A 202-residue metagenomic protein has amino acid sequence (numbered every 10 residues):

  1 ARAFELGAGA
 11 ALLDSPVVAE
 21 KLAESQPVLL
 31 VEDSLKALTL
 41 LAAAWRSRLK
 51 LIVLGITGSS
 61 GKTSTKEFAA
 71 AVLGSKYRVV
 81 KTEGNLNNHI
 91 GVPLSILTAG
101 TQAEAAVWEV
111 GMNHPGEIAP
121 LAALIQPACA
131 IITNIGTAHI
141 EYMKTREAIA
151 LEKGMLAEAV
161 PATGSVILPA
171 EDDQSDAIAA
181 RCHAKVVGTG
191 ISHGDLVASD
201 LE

Functional and structural regions predicted by a protein language model:
A1-L40: N-terminal leader/targeting and accessory segments in enzymes
L12-A19, A170-Q174, I191-S192: Short, polar loop motifs at secondary-structure junctions
A19, S34-L38, N88, S192-V197: A short acidic, often aromatic-flanked loop/helix-cap motif at beta-alpha or helix-coil junctions that lines enzyme
E24, T65-A70, S199-E202: Acidic-glycine-rich active-site phosphate/pyrophosphate-binding loop
V28, R146-A150, A180-E202: Adenine nucleotide phosphate-binding catalytic loops in nucleotide-utilizing enzymes
K36-S165, A170, D176-C182: Phosphate-binding loop of NTP-binding sites
